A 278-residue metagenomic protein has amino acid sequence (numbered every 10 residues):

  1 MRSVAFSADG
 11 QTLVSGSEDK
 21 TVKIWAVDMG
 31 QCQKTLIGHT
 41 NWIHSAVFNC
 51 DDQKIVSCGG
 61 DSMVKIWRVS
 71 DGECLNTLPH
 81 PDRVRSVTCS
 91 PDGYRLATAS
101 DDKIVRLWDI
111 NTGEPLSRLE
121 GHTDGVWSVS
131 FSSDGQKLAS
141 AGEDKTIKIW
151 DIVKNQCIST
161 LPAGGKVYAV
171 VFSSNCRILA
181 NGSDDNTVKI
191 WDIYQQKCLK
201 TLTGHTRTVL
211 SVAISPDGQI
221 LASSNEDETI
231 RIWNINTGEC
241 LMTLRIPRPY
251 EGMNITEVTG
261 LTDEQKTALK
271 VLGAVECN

Functional and structural regions predicted by a protein language model:
M1-N278: WD40-repeat beta-propeller superdomains and closely related acidic/aromatic-rich repeat-like regions
